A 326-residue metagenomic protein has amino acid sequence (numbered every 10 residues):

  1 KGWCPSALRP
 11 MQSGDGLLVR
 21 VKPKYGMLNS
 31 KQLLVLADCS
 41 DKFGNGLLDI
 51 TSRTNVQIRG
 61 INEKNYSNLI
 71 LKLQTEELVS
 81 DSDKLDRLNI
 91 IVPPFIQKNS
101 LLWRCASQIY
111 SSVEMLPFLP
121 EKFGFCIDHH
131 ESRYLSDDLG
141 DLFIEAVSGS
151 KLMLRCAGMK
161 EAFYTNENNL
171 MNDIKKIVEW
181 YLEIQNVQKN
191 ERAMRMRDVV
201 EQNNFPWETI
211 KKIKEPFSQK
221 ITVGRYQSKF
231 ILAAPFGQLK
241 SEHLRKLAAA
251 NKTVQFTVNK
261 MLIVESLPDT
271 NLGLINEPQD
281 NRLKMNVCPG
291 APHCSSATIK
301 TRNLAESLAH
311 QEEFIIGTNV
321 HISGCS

Functional and structural regions predicted by a protein language model:
K1, G60, W207-E208: Long, contiguous juxta-domain segments that are non-catalytic but functionally important
K1-P10, Q219-I221: Intrinsically disordered, low-complexity polar/charged tails and linkers
Q12-L154, E167, N172, F230-S326: Small-residue-enriched alpha-helical segments and adjacent helix-cap loops that form tight helix-helix packing
T51, E179-E183, Q188-M194, Q255-V258 (+1 more regions): Short beta-strands and strand-loop turn motifs
K98-S100, E131-D137, E161-F163, M196-F205: Short, well-ordered, mixed-charge alpha-helical segments that flank or form enzyme active sites
S148-A157, I213, F217-Y226: Phosphate/diphosphate-binding glycine-rich loops and adjacent basic-rich segments that engage nucleotide
G158-K189: Internal alpha/beta scaffold segment
L182, N186-Q219: Terminal amphipathic helices with adjacent charged low-complexity linkers/tails
